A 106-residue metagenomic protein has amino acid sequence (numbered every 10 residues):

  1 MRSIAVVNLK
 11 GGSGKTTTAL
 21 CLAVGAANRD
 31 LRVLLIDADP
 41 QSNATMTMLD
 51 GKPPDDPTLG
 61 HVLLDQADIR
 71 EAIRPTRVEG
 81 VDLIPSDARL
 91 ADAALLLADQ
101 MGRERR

Functional and structural regions predicted by a protein language model:
M1-R106: P-loop NTP-binding core
